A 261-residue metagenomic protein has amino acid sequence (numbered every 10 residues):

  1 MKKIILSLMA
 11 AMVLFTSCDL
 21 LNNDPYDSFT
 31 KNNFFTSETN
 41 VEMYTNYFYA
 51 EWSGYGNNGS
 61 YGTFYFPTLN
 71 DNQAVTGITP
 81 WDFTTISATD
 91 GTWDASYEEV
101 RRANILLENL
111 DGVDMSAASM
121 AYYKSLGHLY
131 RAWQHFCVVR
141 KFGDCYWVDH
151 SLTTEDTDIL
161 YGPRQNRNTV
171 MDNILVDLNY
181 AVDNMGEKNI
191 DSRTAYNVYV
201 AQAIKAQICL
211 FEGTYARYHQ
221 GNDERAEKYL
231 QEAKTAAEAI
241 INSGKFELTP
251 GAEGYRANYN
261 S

Functional and structural regions predicted by a protein language model:
M1-I4: Positively charged n-region of N-terminal signal peptides that target proteins for export
S7-L14: Bacterial N-terminal signal peptides
C18-T63, E227-L230, A252, R256: Membrane-proximal, proline-rich intrinsically disordered regions
D27-T30, D82-T85, H150-D158: Short linear capping/connector segments at secondary-structure termini
N40-Y47, E51-G56, Q73-F142, D158-D172 (+1 more regions): Conserved, well-structured interaction surfaces
G59-N72, V148-D149, G186-A203, T214-S261: Short, surface-exposed recognition loops and adjoining beta-strand edges that mediate ligand/DNA contacts, enriched
H128, Q202-I208: TPR/Sel1-like alpha-solenoid repeat signature
